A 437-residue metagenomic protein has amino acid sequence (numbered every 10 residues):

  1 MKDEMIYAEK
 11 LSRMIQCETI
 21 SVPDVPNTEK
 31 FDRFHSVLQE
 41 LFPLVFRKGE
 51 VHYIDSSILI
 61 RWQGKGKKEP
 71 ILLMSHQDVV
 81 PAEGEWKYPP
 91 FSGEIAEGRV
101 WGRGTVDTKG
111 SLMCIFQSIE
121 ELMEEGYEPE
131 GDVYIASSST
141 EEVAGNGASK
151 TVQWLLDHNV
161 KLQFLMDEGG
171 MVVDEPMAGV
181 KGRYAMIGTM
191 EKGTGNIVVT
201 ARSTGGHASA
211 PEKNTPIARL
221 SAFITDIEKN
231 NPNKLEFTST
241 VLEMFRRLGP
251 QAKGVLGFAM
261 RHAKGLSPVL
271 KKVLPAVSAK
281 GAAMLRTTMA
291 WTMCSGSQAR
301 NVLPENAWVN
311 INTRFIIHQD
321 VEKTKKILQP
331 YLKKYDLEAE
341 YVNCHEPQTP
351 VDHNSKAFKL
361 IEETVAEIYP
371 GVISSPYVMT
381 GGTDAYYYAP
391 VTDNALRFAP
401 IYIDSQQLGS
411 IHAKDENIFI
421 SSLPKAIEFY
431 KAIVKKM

Functional and structural regions predicted by a protein language model:
M1-R103, E124-P129, I311: Acidic/His- and Gly-rich active-site-bordering loop/insert found across diverse amide/peptide-bond hydrolases
V51, L59-R61, G66-K67, V173-D174 (+5 more regions): An extended, acidic, His-containing surface patch that forms the Zn2+-binding/catalytic region of metallohydrolases
K68, Y88, E130, K161 (+4 more regions): Short, solvent-exposed loop/turn segments at the edges of secondary structure
Q77-D78, I227-P232, Q329-L337: A common structural junction motif
V100, V106-M186: Acidic/histidine-rich catalytic neighborhood of metal-dependent amide-processing enzymes
K150, W154, S209-P232: A short core secondary-structure module
V180-R183, T200-H207: Flexible glycine/proline-enriched surface loops and loop-helix/loop-strand junctions
N214, T324-L332: Short amphipathic alpha-helices in soluble, non-transmembrane regions that often serve as interface/regulatory elements
